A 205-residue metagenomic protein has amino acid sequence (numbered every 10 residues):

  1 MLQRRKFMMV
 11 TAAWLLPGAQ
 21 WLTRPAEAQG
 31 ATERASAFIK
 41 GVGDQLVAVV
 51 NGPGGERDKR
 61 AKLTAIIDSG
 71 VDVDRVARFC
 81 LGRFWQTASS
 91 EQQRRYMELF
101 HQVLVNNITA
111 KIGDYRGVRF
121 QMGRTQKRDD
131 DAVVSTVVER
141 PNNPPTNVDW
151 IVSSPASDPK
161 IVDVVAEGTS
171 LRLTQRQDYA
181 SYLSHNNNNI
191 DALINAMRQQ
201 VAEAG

Functional and structural regions predicted by a protein language model:
M1, G18-Q45: C-terminal segment of N-terminal export signals and the immediately downstream linker at the start of the mature
M1-W14: N-terminal secretory signal peptides and thylakoid transit peptides that target proteins across membranes
T23, A28, R34, V50-G54 (+2 more regions): Short hydrophobic alpha-helices and adjacent helix-cap/hinge residues
A26-R34, A48, N143, Q199-G205: Compositionally biased, proline/threonine/alanine/serine-rich low-complexity intrinsically disordered stretches
T32-I108: Early exported N-terminus immediately downstream of N-terminal targeting peptides
N106-T146, V201-G205: Surface-exposed, charged secondary-structure patches
P145-L173: Short beta-strand edge/turn micro-motifs at domain boundaries
A166-G205: Low-complexity, intrinsically disordered terminal/linker segments enriched in charged and Gly/Pro repeats
